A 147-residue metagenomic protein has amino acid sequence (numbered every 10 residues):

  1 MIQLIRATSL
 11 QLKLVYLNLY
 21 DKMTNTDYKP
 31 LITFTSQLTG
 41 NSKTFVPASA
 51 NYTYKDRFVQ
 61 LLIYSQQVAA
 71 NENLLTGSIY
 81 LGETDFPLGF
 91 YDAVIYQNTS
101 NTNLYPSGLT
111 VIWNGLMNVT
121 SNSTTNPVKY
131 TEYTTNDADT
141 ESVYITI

Functional and structural regions predicted by a protein language model:
M1-F45: N-terminal "first-domain core" detector
T8, Y54, T84-L88, I112: Surface-exposed coil/turn segments at beta-strand junctions on protein surfaces, enriched
D27, L75-G77, V111: Intrinsic low-complexity, intrinsically disordered or marginally ordered coil/linker segments
D27-K29, F86-D92: Extracellular Ig-like/FN3 beta-sandwich strand-entry sites
S42-V59: Solvent-exposed serine/threonine-rich low-complexity stretches and specific carbohydrate-binding patches
Q60-G89, N101-L104: Signal that preferentially marks extracellular ectodomain short beta-strand elements of beta-sandwich modules
I95-Q97: Conserved structural position at the C-terminal beta-strand of extracellular beta-sandwich adhesion modules
T99-I147: Short beta-strand elements
